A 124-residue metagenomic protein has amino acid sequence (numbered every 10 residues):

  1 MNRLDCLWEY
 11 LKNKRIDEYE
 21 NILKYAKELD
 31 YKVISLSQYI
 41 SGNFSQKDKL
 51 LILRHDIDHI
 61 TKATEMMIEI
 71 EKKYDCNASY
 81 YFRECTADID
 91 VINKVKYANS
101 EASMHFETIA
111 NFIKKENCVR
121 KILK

Functional and structural regions predicted by a protein language model:
M1-R54, D58-S79, T86-S100, I109 (+1 more regions): Terminal accessory/targeting
